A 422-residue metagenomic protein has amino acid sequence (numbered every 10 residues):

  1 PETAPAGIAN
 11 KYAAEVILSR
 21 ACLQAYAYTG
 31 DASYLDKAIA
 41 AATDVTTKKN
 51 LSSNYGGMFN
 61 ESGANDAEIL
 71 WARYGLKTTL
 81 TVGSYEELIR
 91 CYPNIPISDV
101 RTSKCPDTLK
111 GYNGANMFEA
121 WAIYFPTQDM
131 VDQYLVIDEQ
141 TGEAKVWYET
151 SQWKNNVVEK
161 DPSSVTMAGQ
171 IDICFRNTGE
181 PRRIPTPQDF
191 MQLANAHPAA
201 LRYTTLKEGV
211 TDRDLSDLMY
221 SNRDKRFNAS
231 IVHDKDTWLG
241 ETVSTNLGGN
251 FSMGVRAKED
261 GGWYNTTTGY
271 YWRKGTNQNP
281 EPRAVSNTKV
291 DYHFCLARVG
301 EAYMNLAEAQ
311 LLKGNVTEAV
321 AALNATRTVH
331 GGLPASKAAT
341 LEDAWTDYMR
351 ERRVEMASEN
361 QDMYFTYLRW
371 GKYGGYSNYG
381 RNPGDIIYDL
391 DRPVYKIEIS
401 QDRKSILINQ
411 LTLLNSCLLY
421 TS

Functional and structural regions predicted by a protein language model:
E2-A6: Flexible helix-coil transition and linker loops at the boundaries of alpha-helical arrays
N60-V165, M219, N228-I231, D236 (+5 more regions): Long, intrinsically disordered, low-complexity segments
